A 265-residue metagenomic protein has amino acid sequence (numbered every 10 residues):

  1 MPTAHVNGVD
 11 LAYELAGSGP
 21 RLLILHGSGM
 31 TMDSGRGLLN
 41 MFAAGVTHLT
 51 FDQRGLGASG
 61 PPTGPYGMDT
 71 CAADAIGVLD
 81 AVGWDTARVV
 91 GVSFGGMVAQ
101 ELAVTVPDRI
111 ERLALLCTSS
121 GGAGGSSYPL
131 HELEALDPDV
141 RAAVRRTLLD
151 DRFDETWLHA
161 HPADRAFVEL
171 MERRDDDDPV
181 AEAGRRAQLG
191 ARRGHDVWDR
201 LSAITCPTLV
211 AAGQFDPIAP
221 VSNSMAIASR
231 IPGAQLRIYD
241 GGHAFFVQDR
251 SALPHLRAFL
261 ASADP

Functional and structural regions predicted by a protein language model:
H5-P61: Conserved HGGG/HGGXW glycine-rich cap/lid loop of the alpha/beta-hydrolase fold
L49-V90: Active-site loop/oxyanion-hole signature of alpha/beta-hydrolase fold enzymes
G91, G95, A99: Gly/Ala-rich beta-loop-alpha elbow adjacent to hydrolase catalytic centers
Q100, V104, E111-V140: Flexible "cap/lid" loop of the alpha/beta hydrolase fold
G124, R145-R193, R200: Conserved alpha/beta-hydrolase catalytic His-Asp/Glu region
I204, V210-A212: Short beta-strand/loop motif that positions the catalytic acidic residue of the alpha/beta-hydrolase fold
Q214-A219: Acidic catalytic loop of the alpha/beta-hydrolase fold
G233-P265: Catalytic active-site module of serine/aspartate enzymes centered on a nucleophile-bearing elbow/loop
